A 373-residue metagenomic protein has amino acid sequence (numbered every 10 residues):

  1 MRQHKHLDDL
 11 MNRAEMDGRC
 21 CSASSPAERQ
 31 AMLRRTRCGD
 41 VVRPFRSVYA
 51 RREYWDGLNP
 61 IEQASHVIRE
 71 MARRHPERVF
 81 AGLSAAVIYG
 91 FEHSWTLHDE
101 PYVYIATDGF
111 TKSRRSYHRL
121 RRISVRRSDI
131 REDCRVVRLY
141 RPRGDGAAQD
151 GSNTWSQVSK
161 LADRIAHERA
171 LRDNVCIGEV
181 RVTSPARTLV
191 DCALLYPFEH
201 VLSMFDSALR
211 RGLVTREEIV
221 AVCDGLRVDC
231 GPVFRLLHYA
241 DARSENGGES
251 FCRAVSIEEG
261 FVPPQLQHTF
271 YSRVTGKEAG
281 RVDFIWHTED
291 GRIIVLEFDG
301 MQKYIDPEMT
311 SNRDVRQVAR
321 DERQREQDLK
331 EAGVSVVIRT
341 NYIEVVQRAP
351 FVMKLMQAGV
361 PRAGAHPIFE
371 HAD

Functional and structural regions predicted by a protein language model:
M1-D229, I368-D373: Short gly/ser-rich loop at a beta-strand->alpha-helix junction or flexible surface loop bordering the NTP-binding
R2-Q3, D9, S24-A27, L209-D373: Surface segments flanking catalytic/ligand-binding clefts of nucleic-acid enzymes
